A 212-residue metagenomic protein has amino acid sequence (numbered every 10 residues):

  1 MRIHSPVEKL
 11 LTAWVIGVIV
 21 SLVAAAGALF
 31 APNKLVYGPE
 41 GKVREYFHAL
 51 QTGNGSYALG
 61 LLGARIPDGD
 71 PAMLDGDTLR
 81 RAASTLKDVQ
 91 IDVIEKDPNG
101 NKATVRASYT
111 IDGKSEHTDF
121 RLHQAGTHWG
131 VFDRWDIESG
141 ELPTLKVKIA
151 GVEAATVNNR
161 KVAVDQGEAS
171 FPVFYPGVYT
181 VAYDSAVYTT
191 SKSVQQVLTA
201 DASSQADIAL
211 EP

Functional and structural regions predicted by a protein language model:
R2-H48, S204-E211: Short, low-complexity N-terminal intrinsically disordered segments enriched in polar/charged residues
P6-G17, L50-T52, G113-S115, E153-Q166 (+1 more regions): Short, charge-rich amphipathic segments
E8-A13, L22-A25, D68-L74, S84 (+3 more regions): Generic detector of short, locally flexible boundary/turn motifs and exposed helical patches
R44-G60: Short acidic-aromatic low-complexity motifs
G55-S115: Short solvent-exposed beta->alpha transition segments
I94-V173: Exposed beta-sheet edge and beta->alpha loop/turn motif
A169-Y188: A short, solvent-exposed beta-strand micro-motif common in secreted/extracellular proteins
A186-E211: Structured interaction patches on ligand/partner-binding surfaces of diverse proteins
